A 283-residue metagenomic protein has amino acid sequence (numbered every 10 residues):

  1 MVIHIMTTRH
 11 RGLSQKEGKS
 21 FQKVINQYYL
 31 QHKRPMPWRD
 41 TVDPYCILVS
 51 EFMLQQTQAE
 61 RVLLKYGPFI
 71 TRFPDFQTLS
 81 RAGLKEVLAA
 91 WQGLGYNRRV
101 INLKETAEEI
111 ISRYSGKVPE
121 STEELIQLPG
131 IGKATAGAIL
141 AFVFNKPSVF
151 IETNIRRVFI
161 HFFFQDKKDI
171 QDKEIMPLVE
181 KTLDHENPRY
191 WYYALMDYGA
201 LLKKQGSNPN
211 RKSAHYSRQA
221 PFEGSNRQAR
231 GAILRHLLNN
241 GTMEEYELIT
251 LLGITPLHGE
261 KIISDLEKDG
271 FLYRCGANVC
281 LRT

Functional and structural regions predicted by a protein language model:
R9-G18, Q22-Q228, N240-M243, L251 (+2 more regions): Catalytic cores of DNA base-excision repair glycosylases
R230-L237: Hydrophobic residues on short alpha-helical segments
L251, A277-T283: Auxiliary Fe-S-binding modules of radical SAM enzymes
I263-S264: Short, hydrophobic-biased segments on the C-terminal half of alpha helices that form "recognition helices"
E267-V279: A short, conserved structural fragment
